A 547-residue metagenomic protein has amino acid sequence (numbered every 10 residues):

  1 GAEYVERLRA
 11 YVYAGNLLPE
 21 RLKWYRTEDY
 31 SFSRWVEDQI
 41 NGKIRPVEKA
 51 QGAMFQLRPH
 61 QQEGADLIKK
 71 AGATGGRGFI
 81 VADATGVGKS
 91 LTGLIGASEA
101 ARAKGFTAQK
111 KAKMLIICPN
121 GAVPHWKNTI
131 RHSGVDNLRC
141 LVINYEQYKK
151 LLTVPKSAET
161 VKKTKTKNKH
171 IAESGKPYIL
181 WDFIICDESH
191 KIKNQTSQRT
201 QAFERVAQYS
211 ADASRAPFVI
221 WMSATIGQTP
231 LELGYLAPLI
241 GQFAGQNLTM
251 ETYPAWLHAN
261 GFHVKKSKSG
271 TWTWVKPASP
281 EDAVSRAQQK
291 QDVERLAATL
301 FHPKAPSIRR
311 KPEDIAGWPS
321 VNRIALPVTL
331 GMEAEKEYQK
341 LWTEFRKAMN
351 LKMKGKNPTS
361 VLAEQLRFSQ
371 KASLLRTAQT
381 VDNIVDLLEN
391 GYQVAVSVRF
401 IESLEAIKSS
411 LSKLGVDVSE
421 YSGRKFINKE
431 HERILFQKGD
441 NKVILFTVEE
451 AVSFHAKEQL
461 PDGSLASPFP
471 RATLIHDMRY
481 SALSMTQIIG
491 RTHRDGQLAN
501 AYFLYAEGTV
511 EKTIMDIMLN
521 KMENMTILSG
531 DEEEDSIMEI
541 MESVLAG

Functional and structural regions predicted by a protein language model:
G1-P46: Accessory DNA-engaging acidic/polar modules
E37-I80: Conserved pre-motif I regulatory segment
G76-G96: Walker A/P-loop
S90-I95, Q109-R131, I226-E232, R399-L404: Conserved Walker A/P-loop ATP-binding site and its immediately adjacent core in helicase/helicase-like ATPase domains
I143-Q147, H170-P177, K193-A224, Q228 (+2 more regions): Inter-lobe coupling linker of SF2 helicases/translocases
K193, D417-M515, K521: Conserved RecA-like P-loop NTPase helicase motor core
V398-G423: Conserved helicase motor "Helicase C" RecA-like lobe of SF1/SF2 P-loop NTPases
N500-G547: Non-catalytic, charged low-complexity extensions flanking SF2 helicase motor domains
